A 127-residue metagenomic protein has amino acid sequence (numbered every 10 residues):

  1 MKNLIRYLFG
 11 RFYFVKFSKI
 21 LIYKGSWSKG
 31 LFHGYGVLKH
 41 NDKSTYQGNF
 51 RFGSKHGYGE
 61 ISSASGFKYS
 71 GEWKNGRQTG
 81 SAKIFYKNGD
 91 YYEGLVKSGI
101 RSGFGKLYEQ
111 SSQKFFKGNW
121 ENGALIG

Functional and structural regions predicted by a protein language model:
M1-Y7, I22-H33, T45-H56, K68-T79 (+2 more regions): Conserved anchor residues at repeat-unit boundaries in beta-strand-based tandem repeats, strongest for the MORN repeat
L4-F9, Y13-F17: Intrinsic low-complexity/IDR segments
K19, D42, S65, N88 (+1 more regions): Acidic/polar residues in short coil/turn loops that connect beta-strands within repeat-based beta-sheet scaffolds
